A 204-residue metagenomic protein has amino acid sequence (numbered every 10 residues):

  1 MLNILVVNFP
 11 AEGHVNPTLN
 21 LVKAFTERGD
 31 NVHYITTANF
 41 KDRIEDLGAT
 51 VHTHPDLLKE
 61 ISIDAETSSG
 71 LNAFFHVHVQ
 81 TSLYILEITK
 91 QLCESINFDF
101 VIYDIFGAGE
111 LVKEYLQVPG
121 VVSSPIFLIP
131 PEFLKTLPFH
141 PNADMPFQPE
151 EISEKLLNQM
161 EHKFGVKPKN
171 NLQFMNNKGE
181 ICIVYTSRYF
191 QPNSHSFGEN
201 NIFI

Functional and structural regions predicted by a protein language model:
M1-N158, H162: Glycosyltransferase specificity loop/lid
Q148-I204: A nucleotide-sugar donor-handling region in carbohydrate enzymes
